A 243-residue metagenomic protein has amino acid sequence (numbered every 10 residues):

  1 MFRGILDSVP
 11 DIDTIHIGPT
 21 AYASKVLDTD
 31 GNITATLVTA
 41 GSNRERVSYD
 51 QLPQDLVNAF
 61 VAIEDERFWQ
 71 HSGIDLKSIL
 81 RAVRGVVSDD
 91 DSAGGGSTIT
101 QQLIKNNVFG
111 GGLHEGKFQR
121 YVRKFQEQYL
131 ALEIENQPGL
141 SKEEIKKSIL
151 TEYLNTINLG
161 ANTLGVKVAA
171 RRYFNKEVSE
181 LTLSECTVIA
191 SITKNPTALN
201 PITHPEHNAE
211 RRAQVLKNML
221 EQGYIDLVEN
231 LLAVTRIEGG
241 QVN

Functional and structural regions predicted by a protein language model:
M1-T29, G239-N243: N-terminal hydrophobic targeting segments that direct proteins to the cell envelope
T20-A23, L27-D226: Peptidoglycan glycan-strand catalytic modules in the bacterial/periplasmic cell-wall system
D226-N243: Non-catalytic structural connector segments
